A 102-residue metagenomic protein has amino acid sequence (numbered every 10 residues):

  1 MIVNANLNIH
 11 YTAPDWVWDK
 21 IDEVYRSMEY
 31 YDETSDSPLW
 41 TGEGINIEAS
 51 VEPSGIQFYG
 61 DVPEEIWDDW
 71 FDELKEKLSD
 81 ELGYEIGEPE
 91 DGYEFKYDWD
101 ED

Functional and structural regions predicted by a protein language model:
M1-D102: Structured alpha/beta or helical-core interaction and ligand-binding surfaces enriched in interleaved
